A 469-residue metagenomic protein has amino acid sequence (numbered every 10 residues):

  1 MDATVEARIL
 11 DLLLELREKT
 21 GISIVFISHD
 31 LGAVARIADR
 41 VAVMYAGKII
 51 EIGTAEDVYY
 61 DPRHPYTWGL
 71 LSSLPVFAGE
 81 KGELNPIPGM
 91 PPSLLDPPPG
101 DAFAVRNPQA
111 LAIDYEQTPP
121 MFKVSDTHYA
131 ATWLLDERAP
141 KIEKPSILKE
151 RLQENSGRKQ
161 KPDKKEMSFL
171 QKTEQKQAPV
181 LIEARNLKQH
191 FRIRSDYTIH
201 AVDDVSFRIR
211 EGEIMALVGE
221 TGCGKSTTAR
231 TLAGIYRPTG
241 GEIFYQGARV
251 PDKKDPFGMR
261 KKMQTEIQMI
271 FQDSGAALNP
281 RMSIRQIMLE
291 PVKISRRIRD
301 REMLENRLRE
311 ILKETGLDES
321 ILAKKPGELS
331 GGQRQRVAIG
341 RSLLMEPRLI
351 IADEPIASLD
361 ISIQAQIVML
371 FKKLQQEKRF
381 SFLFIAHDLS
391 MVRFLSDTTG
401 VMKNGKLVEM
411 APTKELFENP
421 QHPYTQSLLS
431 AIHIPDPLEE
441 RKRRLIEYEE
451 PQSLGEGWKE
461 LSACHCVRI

Functional and structural regions predicted by a protein language model:
V5-E83, L359, I363-P437: P-loop NTP-binding/switch modules centered on Walker-like glycine-rich loops
A55-V180, T413-I469: Charged, flexible cofactor/metal-binding loops and thiol motifs
L71, E302-S320, L429: Conserved ABC ATPase "signature" region
A233: Helix-to-loop junction immediately C-terminal to a conserved catalytic motif
G241-D252: Conserved ABC transporter NBD signature motif
K325-L329, Q333: Conserved ABC ATPase signature
L344-R348: A short, proline-enriched helix->beta-strand linker immediately N-terminal to the Walker B motif in ABC-type P-loop
